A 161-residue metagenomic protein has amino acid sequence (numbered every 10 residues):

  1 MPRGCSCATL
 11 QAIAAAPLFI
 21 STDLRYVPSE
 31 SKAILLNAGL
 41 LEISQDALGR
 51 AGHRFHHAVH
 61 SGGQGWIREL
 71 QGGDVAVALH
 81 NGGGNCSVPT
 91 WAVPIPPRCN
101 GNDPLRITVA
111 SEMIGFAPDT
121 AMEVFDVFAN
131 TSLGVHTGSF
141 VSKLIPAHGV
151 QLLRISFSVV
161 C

Functional and structural regions predicted by a protein language model:
M1-D46, R50: Aromatic/acidic polysaccharide-binding cleft in carbohydrate-active enzymes
R3-S6, A117, P146: Active-site-proximal structural scaffolding
Q11-A14, F19, A58-F116: Carbohydrate-binding surface patches
I20-S21, V27-E30, G84-S87, S132-G134: Flexible loop/turn segments at secondary-structure boundaries
V77, V124, H148: Hydrophobic, well-ordered secondary-structure elements that form the walls of internal hydrophobic environments
L79-N81, D126-F128, I155-F157: Active-site proximal loops enriched in glycine and acidic residues that flank catalytic Cys/His/Asp and coordinate
T120-G138: Solvent-exposed beta-strand/loop surfaces of large extracellular or lumenal domains
G134-C161: C-terminal beta-strand-rich structural cap/linker in extracellular carbohydrate-active enzymes
